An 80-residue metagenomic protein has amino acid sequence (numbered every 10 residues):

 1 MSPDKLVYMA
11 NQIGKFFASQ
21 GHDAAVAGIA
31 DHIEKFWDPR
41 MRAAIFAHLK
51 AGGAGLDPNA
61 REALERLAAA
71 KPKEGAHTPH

Functional and structural regions predicted by a protein language model:
M1-H80: Intrinsically disordered, low-complexity, basic-enriched segments
